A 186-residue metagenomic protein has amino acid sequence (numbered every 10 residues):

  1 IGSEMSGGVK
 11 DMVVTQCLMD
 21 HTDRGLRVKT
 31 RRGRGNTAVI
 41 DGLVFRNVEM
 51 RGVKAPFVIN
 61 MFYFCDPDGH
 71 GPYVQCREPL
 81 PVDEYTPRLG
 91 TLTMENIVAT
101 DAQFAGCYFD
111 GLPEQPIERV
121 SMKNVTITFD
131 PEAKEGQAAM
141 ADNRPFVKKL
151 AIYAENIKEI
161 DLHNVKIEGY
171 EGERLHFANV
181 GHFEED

Functional and structural regions predicted by a protein language model:
I1-D186: Extracellular/periplasmic carbohydrate-active domains that bind, remodel, or depolymerize complex polysaccharides
